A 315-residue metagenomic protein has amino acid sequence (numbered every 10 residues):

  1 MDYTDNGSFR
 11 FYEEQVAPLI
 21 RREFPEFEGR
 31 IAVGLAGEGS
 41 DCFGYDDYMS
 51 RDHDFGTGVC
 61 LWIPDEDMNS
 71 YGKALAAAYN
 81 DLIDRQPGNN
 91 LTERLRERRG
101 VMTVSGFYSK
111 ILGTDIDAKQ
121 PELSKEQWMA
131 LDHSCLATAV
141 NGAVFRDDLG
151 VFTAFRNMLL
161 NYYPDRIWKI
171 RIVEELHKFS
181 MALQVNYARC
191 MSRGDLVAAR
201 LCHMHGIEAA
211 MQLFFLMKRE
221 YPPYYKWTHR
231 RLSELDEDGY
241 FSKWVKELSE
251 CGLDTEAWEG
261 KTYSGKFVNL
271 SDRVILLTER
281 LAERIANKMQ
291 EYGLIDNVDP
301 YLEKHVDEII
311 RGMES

Functional and structural regions predicted by a protein language model:
M1-P18: N-terminal regions immediately upstream of nucleotidyltransferase
D2, N69-S70, T278: Basic, alpha-helical terminal appendages of large translation-related enzymes
Q15, L19-E26, A74, A78: Generic non-transmembrane alpha-helical segments
I20-E66: Active-site nucleotide-donor binding segment shared across nucleotidyl transfer reactions
I63-M68, R193-V197: A generic structural motif
N69-R193: Conserved NTP/Mg2+-binding pocket subregion across the NTase superfamily
C135-S315: Conserved nucleotidyltransferase catalytic core and NTase-mimicking acidic/glycine-rich helix/loop elements in nucleic
